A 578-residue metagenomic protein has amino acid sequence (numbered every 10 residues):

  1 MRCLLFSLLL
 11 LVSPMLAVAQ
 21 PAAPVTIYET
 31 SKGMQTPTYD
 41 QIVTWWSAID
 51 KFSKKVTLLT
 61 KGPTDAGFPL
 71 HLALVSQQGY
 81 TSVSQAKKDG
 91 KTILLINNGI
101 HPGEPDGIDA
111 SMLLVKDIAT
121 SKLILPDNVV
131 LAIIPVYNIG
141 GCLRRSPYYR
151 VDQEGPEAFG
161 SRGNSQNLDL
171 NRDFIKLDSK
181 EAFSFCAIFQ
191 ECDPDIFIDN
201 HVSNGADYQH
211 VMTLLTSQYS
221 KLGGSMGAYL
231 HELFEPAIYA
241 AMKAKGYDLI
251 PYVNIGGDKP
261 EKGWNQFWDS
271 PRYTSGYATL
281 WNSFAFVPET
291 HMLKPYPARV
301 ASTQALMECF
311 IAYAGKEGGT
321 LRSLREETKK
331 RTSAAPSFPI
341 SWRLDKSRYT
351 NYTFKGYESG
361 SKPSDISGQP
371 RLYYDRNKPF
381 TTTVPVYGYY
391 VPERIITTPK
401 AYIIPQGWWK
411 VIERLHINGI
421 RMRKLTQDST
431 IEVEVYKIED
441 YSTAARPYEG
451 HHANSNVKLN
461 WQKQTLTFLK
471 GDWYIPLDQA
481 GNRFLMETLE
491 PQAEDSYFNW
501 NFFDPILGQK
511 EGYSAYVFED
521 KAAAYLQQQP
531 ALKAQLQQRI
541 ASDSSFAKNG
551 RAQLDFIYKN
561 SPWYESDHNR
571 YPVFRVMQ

Functional and structural regions predicted by a protein language model:
M1-P24: Bacterial Sec-dependent N-terminal signal peptides
Q20-M34, I96-N98, D169, V391-T397: Acidic/histidine-rich, surface-exposed loop or edge segments in extracytoplasmic proteins
Y28-T36, I100-E104, N171-I175, G224-A228 (+2 more regions): Second-shell loop/turn segments in exported
I42-I96: Soluble metallo-hydrolase cores and metallopeptidase-like ectodomains found primarily in the secretory/periplasmic
K87-I100, P105-E261, Q266-D269: Active-site/substrate-binding loop(s) of hydrolase catalytic cores
I255-V433, K437-I438: Hard-cation-handling environments
I412-R483, L489-E494: Substrate-recognition/cap regions that form aromatic- and gly/pro-loop-enriched pockets for small-molecule ligands
G481-F484, Q492-Q578: Accessory, solvent-exposed terminal regions and/or long lumenal/extracellular loops of proteins
